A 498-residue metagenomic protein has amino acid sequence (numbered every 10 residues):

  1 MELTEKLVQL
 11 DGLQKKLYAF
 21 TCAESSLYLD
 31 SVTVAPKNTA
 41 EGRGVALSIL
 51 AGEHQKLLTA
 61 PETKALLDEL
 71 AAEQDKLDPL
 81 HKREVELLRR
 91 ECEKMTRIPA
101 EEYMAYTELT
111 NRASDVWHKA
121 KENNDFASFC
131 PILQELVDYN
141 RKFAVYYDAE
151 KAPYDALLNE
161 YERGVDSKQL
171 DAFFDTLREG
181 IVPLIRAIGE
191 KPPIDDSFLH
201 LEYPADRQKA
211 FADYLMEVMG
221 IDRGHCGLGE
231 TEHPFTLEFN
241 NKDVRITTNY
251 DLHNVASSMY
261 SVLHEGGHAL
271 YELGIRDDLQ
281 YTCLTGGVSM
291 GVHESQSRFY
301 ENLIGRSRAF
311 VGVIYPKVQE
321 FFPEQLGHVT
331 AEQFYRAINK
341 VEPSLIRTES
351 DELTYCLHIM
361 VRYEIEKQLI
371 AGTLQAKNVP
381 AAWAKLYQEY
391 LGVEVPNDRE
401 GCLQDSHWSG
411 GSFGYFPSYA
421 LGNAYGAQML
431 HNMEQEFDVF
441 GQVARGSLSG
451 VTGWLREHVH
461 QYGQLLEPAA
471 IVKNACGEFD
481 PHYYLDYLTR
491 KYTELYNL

Functional and structural regions predicted by a protein language model:
M1-R163, L465-E467, T489-L498: A well-structured
E2-K6, C22-S25, V32, N38 (+4 more regions): C-terminal, non-catalytic "cap/extension" segments appended to globular domains
L10, D148, H264, S297 (+3 more regions): Divalent metal-coordination and catalytic microenvironments
L10, S257-R276, E294-R298: Active-site recognition of the HExxH zinc-binding catalytic motif
Y106-V255: Contiguous, non-catalytic segments that form substrate-binding/exosite surfaces or channel walls
K119-A127, G164, A187-D196, R276-C283 (+3 more regions): Inter-helical turn/loop segments and adjacent helix faces that build the functional surface of alpha-helical bundle
F174, R178, A205-K209, L215 (+4 more regions): All-alpha helical catalytic cores of prenyl diphosphate-utilizing isoprenoid enzymes
G286-G327: Post-HExxH zinc-binding segment in Zn-dependent metallohydrolases
